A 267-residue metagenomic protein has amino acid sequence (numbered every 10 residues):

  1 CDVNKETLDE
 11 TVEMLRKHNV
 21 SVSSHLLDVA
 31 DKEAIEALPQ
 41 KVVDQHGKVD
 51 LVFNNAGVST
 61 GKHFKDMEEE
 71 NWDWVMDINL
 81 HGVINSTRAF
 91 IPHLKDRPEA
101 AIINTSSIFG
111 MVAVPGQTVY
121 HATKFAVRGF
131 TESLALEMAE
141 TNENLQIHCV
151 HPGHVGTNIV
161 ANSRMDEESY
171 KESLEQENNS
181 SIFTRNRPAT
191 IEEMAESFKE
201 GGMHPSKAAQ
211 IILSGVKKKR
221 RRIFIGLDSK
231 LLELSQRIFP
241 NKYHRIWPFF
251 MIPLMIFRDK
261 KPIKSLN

Functional and structural regions predicted by a protein language model:
K5-E6, H25-A37, E69: The beta1-alpha1 cofactor-binding region of Rossmann-like NAD(H)/NADP(H)-dependent oxidoreductases
H18-S21, K41-V52, T60: A glycine-rich helix->loop->beta "capping" turn within Rossmann-like NAD(P)(H)-dependent oxidoreductase domains
H63-F64, E68-D73: Substrate-binding pocket helix/loop in short-chain dehydrogenase/reductase
K65, V112-V119: Active-site loop immediately N-terminal to the catalytic Tyr-X3-Lys motif of short-chain dehydrogenase/reductase
T87, T123: Active-site helix of classical SDR
S107: Residue(s) in the substrate-gating loop at a strand-loop-helix junction that position the organic substrate next
E140-L227: SDR active-site lid
